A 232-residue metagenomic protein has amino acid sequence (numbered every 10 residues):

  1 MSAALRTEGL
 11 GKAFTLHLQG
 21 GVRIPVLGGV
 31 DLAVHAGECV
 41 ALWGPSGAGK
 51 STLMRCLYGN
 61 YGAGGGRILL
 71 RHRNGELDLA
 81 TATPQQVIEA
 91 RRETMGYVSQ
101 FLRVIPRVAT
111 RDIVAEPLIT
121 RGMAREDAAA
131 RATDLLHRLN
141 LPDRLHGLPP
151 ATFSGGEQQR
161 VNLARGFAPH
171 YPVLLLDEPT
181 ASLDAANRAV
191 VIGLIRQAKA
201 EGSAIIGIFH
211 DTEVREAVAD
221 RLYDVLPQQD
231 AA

Functional and structural regions predicted by a protein language model:
W43-P45: The feature captures the beta-strand-to-loop junction immediately N-terminal to the Walker
Y58: Helix-to-loop junction immediately C-terminal to a conserved catalytic motif
E76-G96: ABC ATPase NBD coupling module
F101, V108-I119: Q-loop/switch helix immediately C-terminal to the Walker
D127-R144: Conserved ABC ATPase "signature" region
P149-F153, E157: Conserved ABC ATPase signature
G166-F167: ABC ATPase C-loop
L174-D177: Catalytic Walker B motif of ABC-type/P-loop ATPase nucleotide-binding domains
